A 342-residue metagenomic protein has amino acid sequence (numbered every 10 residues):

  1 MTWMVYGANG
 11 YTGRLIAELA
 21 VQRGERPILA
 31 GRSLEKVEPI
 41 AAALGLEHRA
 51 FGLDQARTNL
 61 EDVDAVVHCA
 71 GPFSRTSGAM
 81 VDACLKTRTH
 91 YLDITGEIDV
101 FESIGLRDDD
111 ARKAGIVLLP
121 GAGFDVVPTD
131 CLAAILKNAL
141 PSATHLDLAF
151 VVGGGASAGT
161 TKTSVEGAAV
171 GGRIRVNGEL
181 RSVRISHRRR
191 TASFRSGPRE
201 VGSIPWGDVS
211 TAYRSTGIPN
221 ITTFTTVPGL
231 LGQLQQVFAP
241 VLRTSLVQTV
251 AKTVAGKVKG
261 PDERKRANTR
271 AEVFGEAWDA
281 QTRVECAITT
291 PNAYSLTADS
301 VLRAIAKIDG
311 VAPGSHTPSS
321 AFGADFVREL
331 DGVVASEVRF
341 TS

Functional and structural regions predicted by a protein language model:
W3-R23: N-terminal Rossmann NAD(P)H-binding glycine-rich loop of SDR-like oxidoreductase domains
Y6, N138-E276, A280-E285, S295: Active-site-lining helix/loop region of Rossmann-like oxidoreductase modules
N9-Y11, S33-L34, D99, G123-T129 (+1 more regions): Gly/Ser/Thr-rich loops at beta-strand to alpha-helix junctions that form or flank small-molecule/cofactor-binding
A20, A41, M80-C84, A111 (+1 more regions): A generic structural signal for well-ordered alpha-helical segments
R26-I28: Short beta-strand element of Class I
R32-S103: NAD(P)H-binding glycine-rich loop region in Rossmannoid oxidoreductase-like domains and their noncatalytic homologs
F73-V176, T211: Glycine-/Pro-rich loop/turn segments that contact NAD(P) or position catalytic residues in Rossmann-like domains
E263-S342: C-terminal helical cap and adjacent loop that interface with cofactors, partners, or active-site loops
